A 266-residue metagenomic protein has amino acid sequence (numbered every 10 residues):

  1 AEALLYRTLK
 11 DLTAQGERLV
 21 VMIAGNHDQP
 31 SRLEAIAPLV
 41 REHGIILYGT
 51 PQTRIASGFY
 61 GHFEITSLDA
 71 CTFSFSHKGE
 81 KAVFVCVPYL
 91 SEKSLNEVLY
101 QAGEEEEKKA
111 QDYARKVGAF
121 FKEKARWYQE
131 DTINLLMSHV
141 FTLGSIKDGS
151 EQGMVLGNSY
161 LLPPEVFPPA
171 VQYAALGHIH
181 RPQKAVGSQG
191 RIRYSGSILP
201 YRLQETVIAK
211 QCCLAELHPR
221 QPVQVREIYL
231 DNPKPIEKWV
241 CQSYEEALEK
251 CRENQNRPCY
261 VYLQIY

Functional and structural regions predicted by a protein language model:
A1-Y266: Extended recognition/assembly regions associated with phosphoester-bond processing machinery
